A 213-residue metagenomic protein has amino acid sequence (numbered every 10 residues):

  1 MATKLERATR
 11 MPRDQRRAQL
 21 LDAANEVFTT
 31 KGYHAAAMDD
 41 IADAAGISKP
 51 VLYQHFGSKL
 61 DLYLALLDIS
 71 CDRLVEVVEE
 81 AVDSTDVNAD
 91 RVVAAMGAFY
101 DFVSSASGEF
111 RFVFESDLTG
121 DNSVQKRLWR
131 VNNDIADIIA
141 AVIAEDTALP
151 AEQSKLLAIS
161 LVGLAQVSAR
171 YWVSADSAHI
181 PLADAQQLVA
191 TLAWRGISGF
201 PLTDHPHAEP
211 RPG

Functional and structural regions predicted by a protein language model:
M1-Q15, P201-G213: N-terminal intrinsically disordered/low-complexity leader segments
R16, K59, L66, S70 (+7 more regions): Hydrophobic/aromatic residues within well-ordered alpha-helical segments
R17-A18, M38, L60, L64 (+6 more regions): Short, structured helix-loop boundary elements
Q19, A23, V27-D61, A65: Helix-turn-helix
A65, E79-G108, L149, L157-L161 (+1 more regions): Hydrophobic alpha-helical connector segments
D72-V75, N122-T147, K155-S160, V167 (+2 more regions): Amphipathic alpha-helical packing segments from all-alpha helical-bundle domains
A94, D101-A140, A148, L156 (+2 more regions): Short secondary-structure transition hinges
F102-S105, E109, A141, A158-H179 (+1 more regions): Amphipathic C-terminal alpha-helical segment
